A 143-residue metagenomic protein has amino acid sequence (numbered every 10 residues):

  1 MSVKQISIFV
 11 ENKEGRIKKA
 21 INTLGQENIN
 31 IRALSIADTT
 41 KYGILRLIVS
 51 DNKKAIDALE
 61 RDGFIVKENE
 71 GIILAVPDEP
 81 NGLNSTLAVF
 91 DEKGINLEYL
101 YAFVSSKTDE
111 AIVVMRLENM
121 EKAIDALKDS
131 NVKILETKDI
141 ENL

Functional and structural regions predicted by a protein language model:
M1-L143: A conserved regulatory-domain signal marking ACT and ACT-like small-molecule sensing domains and adjacent regulatory
